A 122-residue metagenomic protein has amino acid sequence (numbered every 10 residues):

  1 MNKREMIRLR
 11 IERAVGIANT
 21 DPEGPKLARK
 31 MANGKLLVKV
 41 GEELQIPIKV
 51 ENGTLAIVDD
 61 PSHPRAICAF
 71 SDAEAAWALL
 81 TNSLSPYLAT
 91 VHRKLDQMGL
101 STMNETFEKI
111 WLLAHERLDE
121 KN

Functional and structural regions predicted by a protein language model:
M1-N122: Feature captures hydrophobic
